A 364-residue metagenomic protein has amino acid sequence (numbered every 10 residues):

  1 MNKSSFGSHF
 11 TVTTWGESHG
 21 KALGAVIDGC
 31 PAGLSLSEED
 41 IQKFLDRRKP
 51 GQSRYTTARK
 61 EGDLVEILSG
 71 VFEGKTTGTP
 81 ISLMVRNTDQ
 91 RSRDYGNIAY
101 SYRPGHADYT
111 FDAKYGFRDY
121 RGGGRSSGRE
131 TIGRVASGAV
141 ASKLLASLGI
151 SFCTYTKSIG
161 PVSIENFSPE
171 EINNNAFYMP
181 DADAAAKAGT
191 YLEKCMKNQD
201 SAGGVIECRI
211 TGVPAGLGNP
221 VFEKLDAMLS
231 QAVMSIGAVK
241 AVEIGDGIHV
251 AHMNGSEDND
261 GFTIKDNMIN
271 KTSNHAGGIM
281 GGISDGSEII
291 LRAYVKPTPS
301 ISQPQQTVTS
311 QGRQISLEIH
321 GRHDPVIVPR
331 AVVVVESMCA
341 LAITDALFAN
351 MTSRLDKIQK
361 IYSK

Functional and structural regions predicted by a protein language model:
M1-R59: N-terminal, positively charged regions that mediate nucleic acid binding
T11-G16, D119-E130, A215-N219, N274-I279 (+1 more regions): A short glycine/serine-rich beta->alpha loop
W15, K21, Q199-A202, I206-Q314: Glycine-rich anion/phosphate-binding loop at the beta-strand->alpha-helix junction
K21-G33, G128-I150, E223, A227-Q231 (+3 more regions): Alpha-helical support elements that line or immediately flank enzyme active sites and cofactor-binding pockets
F44-P104, D108: Glycine-rich, N-terminal phosphate-binding loop and its surrounding beta-alpha-beta segment
A99-G124, Q305-H323: Short acidic, glycine/tyrosine-flanked loop/strand segments centered on an H-E-D-like triad
A113-V221: Glycine-rich, mobile lid/loop segments that gate access to catalytic sites or pores
S300-K364: Internal helix-turn-beta structural module
